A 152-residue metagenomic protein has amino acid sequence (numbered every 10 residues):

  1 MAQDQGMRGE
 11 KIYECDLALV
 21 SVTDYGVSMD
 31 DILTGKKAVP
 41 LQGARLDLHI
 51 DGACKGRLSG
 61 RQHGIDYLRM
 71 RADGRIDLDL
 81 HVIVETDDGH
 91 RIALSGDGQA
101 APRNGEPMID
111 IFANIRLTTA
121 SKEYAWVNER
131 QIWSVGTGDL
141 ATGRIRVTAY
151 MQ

Functional and structural regions predicted by a protein language model:
M1-Q152: Beta-strand-enriched cores of mature, soluble protein domains
